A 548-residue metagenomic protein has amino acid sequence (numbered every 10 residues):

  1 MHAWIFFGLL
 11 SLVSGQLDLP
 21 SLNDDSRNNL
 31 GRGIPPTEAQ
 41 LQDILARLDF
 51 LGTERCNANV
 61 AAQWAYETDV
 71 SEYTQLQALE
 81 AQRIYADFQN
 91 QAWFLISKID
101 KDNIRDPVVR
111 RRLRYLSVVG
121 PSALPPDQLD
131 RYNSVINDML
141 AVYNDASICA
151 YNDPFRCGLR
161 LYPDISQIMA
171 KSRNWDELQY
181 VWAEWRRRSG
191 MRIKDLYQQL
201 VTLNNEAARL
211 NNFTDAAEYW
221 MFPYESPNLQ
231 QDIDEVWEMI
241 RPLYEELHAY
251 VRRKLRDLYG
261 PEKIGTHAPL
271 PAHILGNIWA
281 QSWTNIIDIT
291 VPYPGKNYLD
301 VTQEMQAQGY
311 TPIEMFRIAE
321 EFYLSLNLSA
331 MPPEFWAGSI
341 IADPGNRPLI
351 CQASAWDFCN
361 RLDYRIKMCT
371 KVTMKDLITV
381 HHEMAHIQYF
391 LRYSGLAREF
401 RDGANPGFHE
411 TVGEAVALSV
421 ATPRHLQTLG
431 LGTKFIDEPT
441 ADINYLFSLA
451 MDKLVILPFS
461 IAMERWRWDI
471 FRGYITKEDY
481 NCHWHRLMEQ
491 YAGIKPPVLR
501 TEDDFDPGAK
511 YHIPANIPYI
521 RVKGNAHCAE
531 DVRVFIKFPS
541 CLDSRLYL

Functional and structural regions predicted by a protein language model:
M1-F7: Sec-dependent signal peptide recognition, specifically the positively charged N-region followed immediately by
L9-L12, Q16-Q198, A217, K510-R521 (+1 more regions): N-terminal helix-rich structural modules
R156-K171, E177-Y180, Q198-K367, T433-V455 (+2 more regions): Active-site-proximal, well-structured secondary-structure segments within enzyme catalytic domains
L229, D234-E245, G403-A441, L548: Post-HExxH zinc-binding segment in Zn-dependent metallohydrolases
K371-Y393, E410-L418, W466, N525-A526 (+1 more regions): Active-site recognition of the HExxH zinc-binding catalytic motif
E399-V412, M451-V455, I517-G524: Active-site metal-coordination segments of metallo-dependent hydrolases
T422-P514: Long, amphipathic alpha-helical stalk/connector segments used for oligomerization, subunit docking, or mechanical
V455-F459, A515-I536: C-terminal substrate/ligand-recognition segments
